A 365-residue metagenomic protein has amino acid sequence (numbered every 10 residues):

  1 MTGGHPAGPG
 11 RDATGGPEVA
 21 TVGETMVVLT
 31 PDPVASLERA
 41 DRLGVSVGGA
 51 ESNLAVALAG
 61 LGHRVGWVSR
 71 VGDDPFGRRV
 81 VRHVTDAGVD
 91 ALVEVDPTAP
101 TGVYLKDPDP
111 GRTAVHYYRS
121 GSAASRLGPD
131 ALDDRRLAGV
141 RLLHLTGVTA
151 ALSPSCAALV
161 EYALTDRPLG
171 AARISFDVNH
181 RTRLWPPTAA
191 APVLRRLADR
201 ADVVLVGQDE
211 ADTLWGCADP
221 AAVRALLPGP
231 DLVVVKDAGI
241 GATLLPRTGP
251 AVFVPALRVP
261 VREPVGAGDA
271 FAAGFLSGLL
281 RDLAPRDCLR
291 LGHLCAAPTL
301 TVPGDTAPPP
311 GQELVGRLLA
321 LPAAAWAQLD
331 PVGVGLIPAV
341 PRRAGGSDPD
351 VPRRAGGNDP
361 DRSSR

Functional and structural regions predicted by a protein language model:
M1-A20, P220-R365: Conserved phosphate-binding/catalytic region of the ribokinase-like
M1-A87, Q328-R343, R353-R354, P360-R365: Glycine-rich phosphate/adenosyl-contacting loop at the front of the ribokinase-like
T25, V148, V178, A270: Active-site metal-binding loops of divalent metal-dependent hydrolases
V56, V103-D107, G241-L244: Short beta-strand scaffold segments in enzyme catalytic cores
R64-G147, G316-R343, R362: Conserved N-terminal subdomain of the carbohydrate kinase-like
S120, V148, N179-R181, D209-E210 (+2 more regions): Active-site beta-loop-alpha junctions enriched in small/polar residues
G170, T182-F253: Conserved phosphate/ATP/ADP-binding segment of small-molecule kinases
A171-V178: Short beta-strand/loop segments at the ligand-binding rim of alpha/beta enzyme cores
